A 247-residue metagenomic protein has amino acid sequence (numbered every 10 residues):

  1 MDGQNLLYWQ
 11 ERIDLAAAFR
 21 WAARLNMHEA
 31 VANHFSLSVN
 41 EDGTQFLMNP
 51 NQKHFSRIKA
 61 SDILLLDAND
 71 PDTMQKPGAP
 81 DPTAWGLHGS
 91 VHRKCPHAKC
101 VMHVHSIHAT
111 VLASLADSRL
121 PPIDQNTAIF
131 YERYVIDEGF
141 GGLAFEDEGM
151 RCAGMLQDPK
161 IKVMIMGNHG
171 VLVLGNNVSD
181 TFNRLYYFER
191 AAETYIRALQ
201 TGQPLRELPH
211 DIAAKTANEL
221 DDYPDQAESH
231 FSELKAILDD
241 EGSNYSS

Functional and structural regions predicted by a protein language model:
M1-S247: Glycine-rich flexible loops
